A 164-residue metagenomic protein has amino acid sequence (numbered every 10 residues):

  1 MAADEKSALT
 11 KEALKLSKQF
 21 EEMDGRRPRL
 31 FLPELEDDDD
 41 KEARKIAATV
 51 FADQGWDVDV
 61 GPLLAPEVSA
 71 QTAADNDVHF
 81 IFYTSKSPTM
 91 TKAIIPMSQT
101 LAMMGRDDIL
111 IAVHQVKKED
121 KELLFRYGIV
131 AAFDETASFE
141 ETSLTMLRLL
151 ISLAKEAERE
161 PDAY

Functional and structural regions predicted by a protein language model:
M1, K6, A13, S17 (+5 more regions): Structural signal for hydrophobic packing residues in well-ordered secondary-structure cores of soluble enzyme domains
M1-P66: Non-catalytic terminal/interface segments that mediate subunit docking, oligomerization, and allosteric communication
R44, D53, V58-V130, E135-E141: Cofactor-cradling patches in redox/metallo enzymes
E140-Y164: A charged, well-structured terminal subsegment
